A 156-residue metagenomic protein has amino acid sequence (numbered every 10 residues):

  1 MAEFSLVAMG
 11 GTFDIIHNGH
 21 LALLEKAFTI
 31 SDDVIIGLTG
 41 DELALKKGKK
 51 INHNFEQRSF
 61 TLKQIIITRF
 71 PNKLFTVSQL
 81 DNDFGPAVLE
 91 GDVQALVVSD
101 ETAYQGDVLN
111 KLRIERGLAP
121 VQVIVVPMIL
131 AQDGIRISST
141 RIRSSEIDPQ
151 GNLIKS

Functional and structural regions predicted by a protein language model:
M1-S156: Nucleotidyltransferase catalytic core that binds NTPs
